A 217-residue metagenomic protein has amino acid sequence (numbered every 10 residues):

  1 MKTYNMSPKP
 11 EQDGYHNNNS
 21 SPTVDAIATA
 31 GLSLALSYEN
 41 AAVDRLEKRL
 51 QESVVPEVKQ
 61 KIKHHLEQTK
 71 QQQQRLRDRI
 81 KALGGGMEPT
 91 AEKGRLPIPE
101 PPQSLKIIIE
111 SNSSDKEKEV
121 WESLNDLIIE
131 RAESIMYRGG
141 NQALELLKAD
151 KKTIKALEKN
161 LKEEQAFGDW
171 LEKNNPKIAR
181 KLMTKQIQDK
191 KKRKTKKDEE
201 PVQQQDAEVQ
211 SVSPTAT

Functional and structural regions predicted by a protein language model:
M1, E200-T217: Long, low-complexity, intrinsically disordered segments
K2, P8-V43, S53: Leu/Val/Ala/Ile-rich N-terminal alpha-helices, chiefly Sec-type signal peptides and the beginnings
K2-N17, D78-L124, I129, I187-K197: Carboxylate-rich helix-loop segments that flank metal/cofactor sites and access channels in metalloenzymes
V24-A35, V55-R75, E119-I129, K151-Q165: Alpha-helical scaffold segments that form or flank carboxylate-/histidine-based iron centers
A28-L50, P99-A149, A156-E158: Acidic/histidine-rich alpha-helical segments that form the ligand environment of transition-metal centers
E47-V54, R77, K81-G84, I109 (+3 more regions): A structural signal for long alpha-helical coiled-coils and helix-turn connectors that form the cytosolic signaling
P56-P101, L171-N174: Conserved alpha-helical segments that form or flank metal/cofactor-binding pockets of metalloenzymes
E122-E208: Preference for long, well-ordered alpha-helical segments
